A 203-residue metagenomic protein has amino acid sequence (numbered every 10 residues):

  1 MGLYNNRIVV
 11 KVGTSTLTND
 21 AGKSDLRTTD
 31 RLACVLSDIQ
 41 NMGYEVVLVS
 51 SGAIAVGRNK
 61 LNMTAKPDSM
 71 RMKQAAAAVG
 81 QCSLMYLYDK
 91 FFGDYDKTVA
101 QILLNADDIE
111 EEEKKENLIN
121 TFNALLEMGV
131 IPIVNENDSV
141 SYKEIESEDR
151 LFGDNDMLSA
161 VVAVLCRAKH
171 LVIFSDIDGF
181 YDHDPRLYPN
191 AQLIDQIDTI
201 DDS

Functional and structural regions predicted by a protein language model:
M1-S203: Nucleotide/pyrophosphate-binding catalytic subdomain
